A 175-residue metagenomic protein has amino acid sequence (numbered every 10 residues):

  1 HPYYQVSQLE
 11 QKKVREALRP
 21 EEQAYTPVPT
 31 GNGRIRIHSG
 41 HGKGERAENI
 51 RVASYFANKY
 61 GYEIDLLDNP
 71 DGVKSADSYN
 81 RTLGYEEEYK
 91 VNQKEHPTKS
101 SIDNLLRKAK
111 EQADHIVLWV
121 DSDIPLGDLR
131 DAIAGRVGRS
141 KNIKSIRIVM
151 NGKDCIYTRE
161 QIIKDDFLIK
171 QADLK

Functional and structural regions predicted by a protein language model:
H1-E63, N92-K175: Metal-dependent nuclease catalytic core centered on acidic motifs
A57-G72, A76-Y79: A short acidic/basic microdomain associated with nuclease active sites
S78, G84-Q93: Conserved catalytic cores of phosphodiester-cleaving nucleases, focusing on short active-site segments
R81-L83, N151-G152: Short acidic-glycine loop/turn motifs at beta-strand connectors
